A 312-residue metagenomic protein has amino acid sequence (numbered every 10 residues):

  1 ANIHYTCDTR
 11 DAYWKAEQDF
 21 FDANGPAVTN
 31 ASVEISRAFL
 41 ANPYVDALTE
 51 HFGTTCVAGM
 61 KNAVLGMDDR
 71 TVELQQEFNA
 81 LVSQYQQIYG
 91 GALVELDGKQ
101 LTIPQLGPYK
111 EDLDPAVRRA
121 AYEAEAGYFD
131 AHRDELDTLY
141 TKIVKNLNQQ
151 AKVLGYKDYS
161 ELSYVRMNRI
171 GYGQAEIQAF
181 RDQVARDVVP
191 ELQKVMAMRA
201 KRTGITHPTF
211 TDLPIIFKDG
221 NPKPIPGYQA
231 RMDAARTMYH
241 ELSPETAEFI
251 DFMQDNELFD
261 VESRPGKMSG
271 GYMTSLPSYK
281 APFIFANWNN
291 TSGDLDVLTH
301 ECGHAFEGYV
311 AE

Functional and structural regions predicted by a protein language model:
A1-P226: A well-structured
Q86, A126, V144, V189 (+6 more regions): Amphipathic, well-packed alpha-helical segments that form the structural scaffold of globular domains
R118-A120, L276-A281: Residues forming anionic-ligand binding surfaces in small-molecule and nucleic-acid pockets of primarily soluble enzymes
D137-N148, M253-E257, F283, Y309-E312: Short, hydrophobic/aliphatic alpha-helical segments
Q174-A175, M198, R202, L242-E245 (+1 more regions): Inter-helical turn/loop segments and adjacent helix faces that build the functional surface of alpha-helical bundle
D219-Y279, T291-S292: Auxiliary, metal-adjacent structural segments of Zn-dependent hydrolase domains
W288-V310: Active-site recognition of the HExxH zinc-binding catalytic motif
